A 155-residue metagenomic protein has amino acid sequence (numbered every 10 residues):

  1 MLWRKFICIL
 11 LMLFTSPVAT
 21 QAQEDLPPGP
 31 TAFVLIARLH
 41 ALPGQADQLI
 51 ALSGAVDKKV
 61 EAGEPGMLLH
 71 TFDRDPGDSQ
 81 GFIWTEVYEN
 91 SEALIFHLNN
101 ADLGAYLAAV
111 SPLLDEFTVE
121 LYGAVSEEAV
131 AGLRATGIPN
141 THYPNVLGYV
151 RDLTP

Functional and structural regions predicted by a protein language model:
M1-W3: N-terminal secretory signal peptides that target proteins for export/translocation
K5-S16: Bacterial N-terminal signal peptides
T20-A22: Boundary at the C-terminal end of the N-terminal hydrophobic targeting segment
E24-A32: N-terminal low-complexity, Pro/Thr/Ser-rich intrinsically disordered segments that act as propeptides or flexible
P28, K59-L68, V87-Y143: An amphipathic, aromatic/His-enriched active-site/gating alpha helix that lines ligand/cofactor pockets
A32-H40: Active-site-flanking beta-strand signature of metal-NTP-handling nucleotidyl enzymes and homologous cyclase-like
H40-A51: Short, surface-exposed ligand-recognition loops at beta-strand->loop->(often short) alpha-helix junctions that present
D73-S79, S111-L114: A short beta-turn/loop motif at secondary-structure boundaries
